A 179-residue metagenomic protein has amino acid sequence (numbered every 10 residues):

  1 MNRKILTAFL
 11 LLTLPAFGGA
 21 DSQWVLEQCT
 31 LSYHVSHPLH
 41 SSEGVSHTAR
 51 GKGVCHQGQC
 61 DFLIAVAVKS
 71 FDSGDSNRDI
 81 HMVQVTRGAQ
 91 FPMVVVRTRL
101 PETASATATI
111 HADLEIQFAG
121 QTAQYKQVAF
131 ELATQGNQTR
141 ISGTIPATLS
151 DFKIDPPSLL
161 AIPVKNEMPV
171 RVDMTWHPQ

Functional and structural regions predicted by a protein language model:
M1-L6: Bacterial N-terminal signal peptides that target proteins for export
L11-G18: Hydrophobic h-region of N-terminal signal peptides that target proteins for export in Gram-negative bacteria
G19-Q179: Low-complexity, acidic/polar, glycine-enriched regions of mature
